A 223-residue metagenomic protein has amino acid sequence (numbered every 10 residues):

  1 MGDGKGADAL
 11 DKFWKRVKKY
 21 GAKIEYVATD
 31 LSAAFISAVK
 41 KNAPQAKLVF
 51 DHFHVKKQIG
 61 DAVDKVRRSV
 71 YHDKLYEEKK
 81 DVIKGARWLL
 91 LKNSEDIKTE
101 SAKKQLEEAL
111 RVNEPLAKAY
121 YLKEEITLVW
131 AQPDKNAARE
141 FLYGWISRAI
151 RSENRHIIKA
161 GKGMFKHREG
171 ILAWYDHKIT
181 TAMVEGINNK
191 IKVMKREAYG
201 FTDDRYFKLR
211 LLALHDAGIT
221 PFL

Functional and structural regions predicted by a protein language model:
M1-D8: Glycine-rich phosphate-binding "P-loop"
D11-Q45, F53-K57, Y76-L223: Acidic/histidine-rich catalytic cores and adjacent linkers of DNA breakage/strand-transfer/modification proteins
V49: General small-molecule cofactor/ligand-binding pocket signal
V55-Y76: Short alpha-helix plus adjacent loop in nuclease-associated cores
